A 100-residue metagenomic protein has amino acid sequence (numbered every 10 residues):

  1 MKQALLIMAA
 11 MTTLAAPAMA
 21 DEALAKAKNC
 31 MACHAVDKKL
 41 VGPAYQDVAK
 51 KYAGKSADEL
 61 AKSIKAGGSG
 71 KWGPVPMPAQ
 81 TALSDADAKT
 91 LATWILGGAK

Functional and structural regions predicted by a protein language model:
M1-M19: Classic N-terminal secretory signal peptides
M19-A35: Sequence/structural segment immediately N-terminal to covalent heme-attachment motifs in c-type and related
A20, N29, A44, E59-L60: Hydrophobic alpha-helical segments typical of transmembrane helices and their membrane-interface/capping positions
A32, L40-K50, K65-T93, G98: Axial heme c-ligation environment in periplasmic c-type cytochrome domains
S56-L60, A88: Short amphipathic alpha-helix in the helical subdomain of ABC transporter nucleotide-binding domains
